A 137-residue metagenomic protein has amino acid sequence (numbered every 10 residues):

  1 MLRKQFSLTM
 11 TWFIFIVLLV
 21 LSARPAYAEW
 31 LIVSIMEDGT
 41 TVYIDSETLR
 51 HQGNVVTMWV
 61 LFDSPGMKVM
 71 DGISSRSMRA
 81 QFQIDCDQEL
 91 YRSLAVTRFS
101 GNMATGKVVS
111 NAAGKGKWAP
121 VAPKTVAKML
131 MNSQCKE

Functional and structural regions predicted by a protein language model:
L2-F13: Bacterial N-terminal signal peptides that target proteins for export
T11-L21: Bacterial N-terminal signal peptides
R24-R79, Q83-E137: N-terminal secretory-pathway/extracellular module detecting exported/lumenal segments and adjacent signal-anchor/first
